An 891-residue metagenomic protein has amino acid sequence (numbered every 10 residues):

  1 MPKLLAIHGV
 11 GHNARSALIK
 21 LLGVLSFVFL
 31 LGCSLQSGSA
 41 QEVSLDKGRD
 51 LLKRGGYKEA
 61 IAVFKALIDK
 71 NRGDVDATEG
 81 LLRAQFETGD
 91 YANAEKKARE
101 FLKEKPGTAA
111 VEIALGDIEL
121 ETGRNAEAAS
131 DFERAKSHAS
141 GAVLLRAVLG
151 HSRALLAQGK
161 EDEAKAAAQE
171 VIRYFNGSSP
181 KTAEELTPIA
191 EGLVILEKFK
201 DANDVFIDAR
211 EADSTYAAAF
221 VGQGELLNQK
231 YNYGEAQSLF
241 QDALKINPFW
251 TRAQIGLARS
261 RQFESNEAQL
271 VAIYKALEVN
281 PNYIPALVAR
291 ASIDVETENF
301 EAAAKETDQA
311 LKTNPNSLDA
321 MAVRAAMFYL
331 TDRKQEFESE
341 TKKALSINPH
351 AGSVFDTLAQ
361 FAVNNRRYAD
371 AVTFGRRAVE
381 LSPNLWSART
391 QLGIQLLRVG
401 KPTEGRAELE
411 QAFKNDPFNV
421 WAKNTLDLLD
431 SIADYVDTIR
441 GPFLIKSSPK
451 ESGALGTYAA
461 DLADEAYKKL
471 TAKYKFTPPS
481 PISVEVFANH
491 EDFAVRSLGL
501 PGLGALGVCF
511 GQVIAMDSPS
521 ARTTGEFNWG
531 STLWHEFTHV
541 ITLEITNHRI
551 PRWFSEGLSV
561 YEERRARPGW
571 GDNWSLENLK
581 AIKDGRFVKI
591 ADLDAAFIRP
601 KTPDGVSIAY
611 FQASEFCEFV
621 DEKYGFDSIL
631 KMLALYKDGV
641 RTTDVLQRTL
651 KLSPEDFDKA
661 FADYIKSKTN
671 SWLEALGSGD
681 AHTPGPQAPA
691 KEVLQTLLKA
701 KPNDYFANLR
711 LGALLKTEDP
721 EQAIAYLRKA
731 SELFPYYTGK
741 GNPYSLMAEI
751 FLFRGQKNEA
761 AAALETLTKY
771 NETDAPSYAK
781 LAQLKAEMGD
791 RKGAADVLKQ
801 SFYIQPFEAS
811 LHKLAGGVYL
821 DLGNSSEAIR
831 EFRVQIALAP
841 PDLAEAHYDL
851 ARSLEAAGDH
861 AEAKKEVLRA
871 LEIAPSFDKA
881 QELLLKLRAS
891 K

Functional and structural regions predicted by a protein language model:
Q41, V75-D76, A109-A110, A142-L145 (+14 more regions): Helix-start (N-cap) detector for alpha-helical repeat units in TPR-like alpha-solenoids, especially tetratricopeptide
V43, V323, R377, E408-Q411 (+8 more regions): Beta/coil-rich, acidic/histidine-enriched accessory regions frequently appended to metallopeptidases
G55-A62, T88-E100, T122-D131, Q158-E170 (+14 more regions): Structural signature of tandem alpha-helical TPR/SEL1-like repeats, specifically the intra-repeat loop/turn
A66-D69, E100-K103, S137, R173 (+14 more regions): Conserved structural position within tetratricopeptide repeats
R72, P106, S140-A142, N176 (+14 more regions): Short coil turns that delineate tetratricopeptide repeat
G80, A114, V148-G150, P188 (+13 more regions): Canonical tetratricopeptide repeat
K96, Y174, D204, S238 (+12 more regions): Juxtacatalytic substrate-recognition/specificity segment
